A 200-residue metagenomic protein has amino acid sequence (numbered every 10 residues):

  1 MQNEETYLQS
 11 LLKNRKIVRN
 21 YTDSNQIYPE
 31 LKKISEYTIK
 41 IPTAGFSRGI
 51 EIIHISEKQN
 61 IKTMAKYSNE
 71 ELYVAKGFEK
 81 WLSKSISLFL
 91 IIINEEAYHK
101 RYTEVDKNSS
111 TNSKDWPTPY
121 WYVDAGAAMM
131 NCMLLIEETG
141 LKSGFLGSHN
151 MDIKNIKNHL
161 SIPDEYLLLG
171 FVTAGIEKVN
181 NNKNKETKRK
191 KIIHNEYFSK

Functional and structural regions predicted by a protein language model:
M1-I92, E196-K200: N-terminal amphipathic, basic helical "cap/leader" segment at the start of enzyme domains
T38-I39, F89, S109-N158: Small-aliphatic-rich amphipathic alpha-helix that forms the alpha element of a beta-alpha
E71, K107-N108, I162-D164: Short, hinge-like loop/turn segments at secondary-structure boundaries
A75, E79-L88, L160-N184: A glycine-rich helix N-cap at a beta->alpha junction
I93-A97: Short glycine-enriched loops at secondary-structure junctions
H99-N108: Short, flexible, mixed-charge acidic loops at enzyme active sites
N182-K200: Phosphate/diphosphate-binding glycine-rich loops and adjacent basic-rich segments that engage nucleotide
